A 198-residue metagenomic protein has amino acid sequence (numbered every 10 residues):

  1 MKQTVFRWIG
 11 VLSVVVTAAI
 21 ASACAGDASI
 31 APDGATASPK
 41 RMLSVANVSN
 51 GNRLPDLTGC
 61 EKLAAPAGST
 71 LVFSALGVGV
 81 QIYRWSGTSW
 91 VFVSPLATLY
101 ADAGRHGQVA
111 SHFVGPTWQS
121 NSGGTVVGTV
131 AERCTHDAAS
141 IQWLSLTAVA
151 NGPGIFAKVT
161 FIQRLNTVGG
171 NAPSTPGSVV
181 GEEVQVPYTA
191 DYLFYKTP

Functional and structural regions predicted by a protein language model:
K2-L12: Bacterial N-terminal signal peptides that target proteins for export
V15-T17: Extended, amphipathic alpha-helical scaffolds
I20-A23: C-terminal motif of bacterial Sec signal peptides marking the signal peptidase cleavage site
A25-A28: Bacterial signal peptide processing site
I30-D33: Intrinsically disordered, low-complexity regulatory regions of eukaryotic nuclear gene-regulatory proteins
A35-R84, T88-P198: Primary mode marks residue(s) on the alpha4-beta5-alpha5 output face of response regulator receiver
